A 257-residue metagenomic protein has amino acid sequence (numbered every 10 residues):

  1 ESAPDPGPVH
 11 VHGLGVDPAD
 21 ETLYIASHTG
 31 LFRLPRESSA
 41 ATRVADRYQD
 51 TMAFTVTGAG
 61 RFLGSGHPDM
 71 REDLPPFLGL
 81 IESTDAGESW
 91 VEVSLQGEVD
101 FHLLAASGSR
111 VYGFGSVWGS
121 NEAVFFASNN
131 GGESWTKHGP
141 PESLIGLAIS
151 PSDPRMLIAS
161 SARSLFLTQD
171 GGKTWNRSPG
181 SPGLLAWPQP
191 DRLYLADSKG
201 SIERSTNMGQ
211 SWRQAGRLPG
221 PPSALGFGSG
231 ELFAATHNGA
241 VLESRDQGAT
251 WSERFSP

Functional and structural regions predicted by a protein language model:
A3-F32, M52-A53: Beta-strand-rich domains and repeat architectures in extracellular enzymes and scaffolds, especially beta-propellers
H10, D50, D100-H102, S143 (+2 more regions): Beta-rich catalytic cores
L14, F54, L104, L147 (+2 more regions): Hydrophobic core register within WD40 beta-propeller blades
A19-E21, A59-G60, G108-S109, P154-R155 (+2 more regions): Short coil/turn segments that connect the beta-strands within blades of beta-propeller domains
T29-V44, F77-S94, F126-G139, F166-R177 (+2 more regions): Asp-box/BNR beta-propeller loop motif
G30-F32, H67-D73, V117-N121, L165 (+1 more regions): Short glycine/acidic-enriched loop and turn motifs that connect beta-strands
A41-L78: Blade-loop segments of beta-propeller domains
R71-F77, S116-A123, S160, D197-S198: Short, solvent-exposed loop/turn segments at conserved positions within beta-propeller repeat blades
